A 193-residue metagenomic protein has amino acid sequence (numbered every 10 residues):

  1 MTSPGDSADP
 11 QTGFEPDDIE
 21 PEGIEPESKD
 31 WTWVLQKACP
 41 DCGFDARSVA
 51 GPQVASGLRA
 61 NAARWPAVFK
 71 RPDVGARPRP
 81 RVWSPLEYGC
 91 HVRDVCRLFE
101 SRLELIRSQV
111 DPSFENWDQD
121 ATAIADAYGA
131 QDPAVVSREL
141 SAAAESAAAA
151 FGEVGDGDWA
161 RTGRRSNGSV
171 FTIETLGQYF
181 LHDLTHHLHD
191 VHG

Functional and structural regions predicted by a protein language model:
T2-Q36, D73-A123, D156-G193: Short, contiguous alpha-helical
E27, T32-S48, G57: Secretory/endomembrane lumenal or extracellular ectodomains immediately following the signal peptide
P40-D45, D120-Y128: A short small-residue
G43-R47, V54-A55, L103-L105, A143-A144: Short low-complexity stretches enriched in small and charged residues
A46-S56, Q109-D111, A130-Q131, V135-R138 (+1 more regions): Solvent-exposed interaction patches of small proteins and small membrane subunits
G51-V54, L58, R81-P85, V92 (+3 more regions): Hydrophobic alpha-helical segments and helix-packing faces
A55-W83: A glycine-rich, hydrophobic loop/mini-helix early in the fold
G57-N61, P66-V68, A123-R161, F180: Acidic/histidine-rich alpha-helical segments that form the ligand environment of transition-metal centers
